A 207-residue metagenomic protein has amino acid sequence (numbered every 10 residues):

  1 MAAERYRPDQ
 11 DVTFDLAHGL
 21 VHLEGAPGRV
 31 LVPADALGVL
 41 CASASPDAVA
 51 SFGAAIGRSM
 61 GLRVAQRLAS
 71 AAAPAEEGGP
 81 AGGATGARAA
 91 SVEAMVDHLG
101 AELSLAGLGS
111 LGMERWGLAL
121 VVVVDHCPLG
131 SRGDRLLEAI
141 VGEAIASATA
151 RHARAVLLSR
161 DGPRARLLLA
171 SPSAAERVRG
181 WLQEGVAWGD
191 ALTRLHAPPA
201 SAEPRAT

Functional and structural regions predicted by a protein language model:
M1-L136, R154-T207: N-terminal accessory segment detector
L136-R151: Short, non-transmembrane amphipathic alpha-helical segments
